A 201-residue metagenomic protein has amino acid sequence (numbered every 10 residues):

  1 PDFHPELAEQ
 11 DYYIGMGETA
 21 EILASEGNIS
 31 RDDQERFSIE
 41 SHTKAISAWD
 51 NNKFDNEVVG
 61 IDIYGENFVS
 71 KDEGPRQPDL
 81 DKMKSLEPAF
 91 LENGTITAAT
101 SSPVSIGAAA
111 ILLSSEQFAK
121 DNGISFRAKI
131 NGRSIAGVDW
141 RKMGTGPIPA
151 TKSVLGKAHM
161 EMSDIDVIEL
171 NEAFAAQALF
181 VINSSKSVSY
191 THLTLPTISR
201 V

Functional and structural regions predicted by a protein language model:
P1-D2: Glycine/threonine-rich beta-strand-loop-alpha-helix active-site module that forms ligand/phosphate-binding
L7-G15, S25-N28, D32-S38, T95-A109 (+2 more regions): Active-site pocket-shaping loop/turn-to-helix segments
A20: Iron-sulfur cluster-binding electron-transfer modules in prokaryotic oxidoreductases
G27-N28, K120-G123, S153-D166, S185: Phosphate/pyrophosphate-binding loops at sites that engage ATP/ADP/AMP, CoA/4′-phosphopantetheine, polyphosphate
D32-D121: N-terminal extracellular/periplasmic Venus flytrap/periplasmic-binding protein-like
D33-E40, V58-I63, I124-I135, S163-E172 (+1 more regions): Beta-strand segments within the central parallel beta-sheet cores of soluble alpha/beta enzyme folds
F68, E73-G74, W140-P147, E172-Y190: Short glycine/threonine-rich loop-to-helix capping motif typified by GTGT followed within a few residues by an Asp-Pro
T191-T197: Conserved small/polar residues in nucleotide/adenosyl-binding loops
